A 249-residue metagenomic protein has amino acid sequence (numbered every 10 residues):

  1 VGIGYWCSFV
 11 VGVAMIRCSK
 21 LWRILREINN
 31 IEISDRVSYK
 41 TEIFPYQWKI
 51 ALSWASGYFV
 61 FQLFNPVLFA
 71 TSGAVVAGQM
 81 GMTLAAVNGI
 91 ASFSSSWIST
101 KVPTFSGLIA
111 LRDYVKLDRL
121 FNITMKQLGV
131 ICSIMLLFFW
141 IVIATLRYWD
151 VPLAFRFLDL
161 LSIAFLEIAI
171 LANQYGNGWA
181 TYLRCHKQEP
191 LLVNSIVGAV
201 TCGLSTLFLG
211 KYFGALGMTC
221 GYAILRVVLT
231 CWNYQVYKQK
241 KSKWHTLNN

Functional and structural regions predicted by a protein language model:
V1-I24, T201, A215-Q239: Hydrophobic alpha-helical transmembrane segments
G2-W6, G12-F59, R112-V115, K240-N249: Interhelical loop/hinge segments that connect adjacent transmembrane helices in multipass membrane
S38-Y46, I50, V67-N88: Interfacial/gating helices of multi-pass transporter permease domains
K40, F44-Q47, G81, D113-V130 (+1 more regions): Interfacial transmembrane-helix starts/ends
T71-A74, C185-H186, Y212: Helix-loop interface residues and adjacent transmembrane-helix termini in multi-pass membrane transporters, primarily
V87-R112, C185: Helix-loop junctions and terminal segments of transmembrane helices in multi-pass membrane transport/translocation
I134-F155: Short membrane-interface helical motifs at transmembrane helix boundaries in multi-pass membrane transporters
I168-S195: Membrane-interface junctions at transmembrane-helix termini in multi-pass inner-membrane proteins
